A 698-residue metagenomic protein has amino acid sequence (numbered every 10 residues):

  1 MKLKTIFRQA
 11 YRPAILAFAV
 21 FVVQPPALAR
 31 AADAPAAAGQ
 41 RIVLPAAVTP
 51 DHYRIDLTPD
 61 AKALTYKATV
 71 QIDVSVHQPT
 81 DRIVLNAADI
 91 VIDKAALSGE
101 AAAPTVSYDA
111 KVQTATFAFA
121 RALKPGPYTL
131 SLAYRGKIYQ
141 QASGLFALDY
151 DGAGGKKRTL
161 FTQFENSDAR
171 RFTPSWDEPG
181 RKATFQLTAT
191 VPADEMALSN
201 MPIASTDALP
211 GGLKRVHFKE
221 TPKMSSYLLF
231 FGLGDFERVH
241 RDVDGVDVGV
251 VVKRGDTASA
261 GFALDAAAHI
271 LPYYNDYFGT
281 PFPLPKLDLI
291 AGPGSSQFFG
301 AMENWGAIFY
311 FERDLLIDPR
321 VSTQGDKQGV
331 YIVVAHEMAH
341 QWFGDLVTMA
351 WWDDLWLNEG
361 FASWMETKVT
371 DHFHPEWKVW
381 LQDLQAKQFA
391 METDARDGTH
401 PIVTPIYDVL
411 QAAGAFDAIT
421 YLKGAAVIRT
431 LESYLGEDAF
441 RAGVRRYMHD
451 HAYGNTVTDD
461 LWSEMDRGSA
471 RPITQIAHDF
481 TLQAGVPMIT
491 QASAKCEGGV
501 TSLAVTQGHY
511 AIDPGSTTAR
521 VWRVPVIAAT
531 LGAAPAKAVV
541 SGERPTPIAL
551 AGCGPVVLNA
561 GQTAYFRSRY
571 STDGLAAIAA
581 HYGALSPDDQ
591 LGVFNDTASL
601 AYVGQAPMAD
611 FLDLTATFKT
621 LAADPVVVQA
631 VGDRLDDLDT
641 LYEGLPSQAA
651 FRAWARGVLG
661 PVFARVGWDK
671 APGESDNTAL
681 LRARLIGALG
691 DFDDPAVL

Functional and structural regions predicted by a protein language model:
L3, V22, A29-K67, A153-T159 (+2 more regions): N-terminal, polar/Ser/Thr-rich
R12-P25: Bacterial N-terminal signal peptides
I42-P45, K124, A133-Q186, G234-D242 (+2 more regions): Glycine/proline-rich low-complexity spacer/linker segments in large multi-domain proteins
K67-A87: Ligand-binding face of N-terminal immunoglobulin V-set domains in extracellular IgSF glycoproteins
A68, Q163-S167, P174-A335, W364-T367 (+5 more regions): Hydrophobic helix-coil surface modules that form long, contiguous segments used for peptide/substrate interaction
D89-D151, P174, P210-G212, R544-A551: A surface-exposed beta-strand-loop module
T188-V191, K214, R254, A339 (+7 more regions): Non-catalytic accessory/interaction domains
M338-D353: Catalytic Zn2+-binding segment of zinc metalloproteases
